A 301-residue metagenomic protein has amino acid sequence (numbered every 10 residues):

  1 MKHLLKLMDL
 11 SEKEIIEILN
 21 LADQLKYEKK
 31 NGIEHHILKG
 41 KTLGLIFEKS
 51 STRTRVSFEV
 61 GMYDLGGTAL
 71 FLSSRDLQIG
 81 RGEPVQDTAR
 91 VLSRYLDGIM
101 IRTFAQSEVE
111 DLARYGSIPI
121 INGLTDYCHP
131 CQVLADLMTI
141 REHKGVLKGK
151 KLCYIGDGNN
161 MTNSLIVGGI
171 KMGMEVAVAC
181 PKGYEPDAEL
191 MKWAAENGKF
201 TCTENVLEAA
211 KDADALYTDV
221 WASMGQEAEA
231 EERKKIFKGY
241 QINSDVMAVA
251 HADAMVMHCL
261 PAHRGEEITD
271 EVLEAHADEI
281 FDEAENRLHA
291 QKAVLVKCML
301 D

Functional and structural regions predicted by a protein language model:
M1-V56, V60: Positively charged, low-complexity intrinsically disordered leader regions
H35, D97-G168, H258: Anion-binding alpha/beta catalytic cores of soluble intermediary-metabolism enzymes, centered on
T42-L43, F47-Y95: Active-site cofactor/substrate anionic-group-binding motifs, chiefly glycine- and Lys/Arg-rich phosphate-binding loops
E48-V60, K144-T218: Glycine-rich phosphate/diphosphate-binding loop of Rossmann-like nucleotide-binding domains
L65, Y95, Y115-G116, M172 (+3 more regions): Short, structured coil segments at secondary-structure junctions
A195-D270: Rossmann-like adenosine-cofactor binding region
E274-D301: C-terminal helix-to-coil terminal segments
